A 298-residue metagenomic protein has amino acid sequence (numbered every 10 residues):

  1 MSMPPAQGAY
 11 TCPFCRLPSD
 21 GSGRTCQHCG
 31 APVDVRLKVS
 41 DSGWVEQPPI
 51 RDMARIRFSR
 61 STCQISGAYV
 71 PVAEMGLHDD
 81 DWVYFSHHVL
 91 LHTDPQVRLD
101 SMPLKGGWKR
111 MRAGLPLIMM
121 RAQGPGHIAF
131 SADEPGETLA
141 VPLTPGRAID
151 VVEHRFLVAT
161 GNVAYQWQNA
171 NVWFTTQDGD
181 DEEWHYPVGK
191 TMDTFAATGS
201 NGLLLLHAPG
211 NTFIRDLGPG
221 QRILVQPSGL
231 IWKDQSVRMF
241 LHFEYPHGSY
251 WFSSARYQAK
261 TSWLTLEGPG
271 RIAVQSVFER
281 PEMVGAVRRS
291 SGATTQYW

Functional and structural regions predicted by a protein language model:
P5, A9, P13-G21, H28-W298: Composition-driven recognition of glycine/serine/threonine/acidic- and proline-rich low-complexity segments and repeats
